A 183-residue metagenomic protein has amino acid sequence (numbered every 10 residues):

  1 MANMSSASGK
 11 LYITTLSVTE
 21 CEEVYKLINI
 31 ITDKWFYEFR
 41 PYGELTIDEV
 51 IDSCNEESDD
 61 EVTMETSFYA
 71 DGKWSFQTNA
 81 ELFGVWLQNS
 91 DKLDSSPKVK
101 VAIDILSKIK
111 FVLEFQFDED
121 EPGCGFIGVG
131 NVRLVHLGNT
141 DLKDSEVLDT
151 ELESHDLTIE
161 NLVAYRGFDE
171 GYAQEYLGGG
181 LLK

Functional and structural regions predicted by a protein language model:
M1-F36, K183: Short, extreme N-terminal segment that most often corresponds to the first beta-strand
Y25-K26, I31-K183: Charged interaction segments
